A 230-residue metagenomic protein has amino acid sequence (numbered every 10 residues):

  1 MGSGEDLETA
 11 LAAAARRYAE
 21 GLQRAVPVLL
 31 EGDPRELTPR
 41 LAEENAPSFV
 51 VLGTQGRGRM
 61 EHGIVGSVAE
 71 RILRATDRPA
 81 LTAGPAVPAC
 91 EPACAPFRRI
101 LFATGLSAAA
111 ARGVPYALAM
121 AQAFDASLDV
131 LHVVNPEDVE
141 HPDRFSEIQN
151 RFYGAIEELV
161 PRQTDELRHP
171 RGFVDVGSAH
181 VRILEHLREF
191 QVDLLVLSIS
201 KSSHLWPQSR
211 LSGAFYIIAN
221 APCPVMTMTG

Functional and structural regions predicted by a protein language model:
M1, A75, P88-L131, V139-P142 (+3 more regions): Short acidic/Ser/Thr-enriched loop-to-helix initiation segments
G2, D6-T9, R16-V50, T164-Q208: Structural beta-alpha unit
R16, E70, L118, P161 (+1 more regions): Active-site phosphate/pyrophosphate- and oxyanion-stabilizing loops and adjacent acidic/basic residues in soluble
L22, S48-T54, E70-G113, L194 (+1 more regions): Intrinsically disordered or low-complexity boundary/linker segments at protein termini and domain junctions
V26-V28, L101, S127-D129, R171-F173 (+1 more regions): A structural signal for isolated positions on well-ordered beta-strands in alpha/beta enzyme cores
M60-I64, H204-S209: Glycine/threonine-rich flexible loop motifs
S67-A69, G113, S212-A214: Conserved sugar-transfer catalytic core signal across GT-A, GT-B, and GT-C glycosyltransferases
